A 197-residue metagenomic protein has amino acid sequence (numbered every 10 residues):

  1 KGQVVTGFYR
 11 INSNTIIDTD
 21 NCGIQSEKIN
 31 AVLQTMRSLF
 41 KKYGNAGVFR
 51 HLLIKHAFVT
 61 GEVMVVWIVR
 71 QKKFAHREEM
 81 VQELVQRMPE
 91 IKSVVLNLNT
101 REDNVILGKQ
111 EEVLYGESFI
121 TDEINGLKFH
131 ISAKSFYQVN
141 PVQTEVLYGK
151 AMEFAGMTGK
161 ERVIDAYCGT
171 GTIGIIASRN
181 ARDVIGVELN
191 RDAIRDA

Functional and structural regions predicted by a protein language model:
K1-E112, I124, E153-K160: SAM-dependent transferase fold signal centered on methyltransferase-like domains, encompassing both Class I
H76-A197: Rossmann-like S-adenosyl-L-methionine
